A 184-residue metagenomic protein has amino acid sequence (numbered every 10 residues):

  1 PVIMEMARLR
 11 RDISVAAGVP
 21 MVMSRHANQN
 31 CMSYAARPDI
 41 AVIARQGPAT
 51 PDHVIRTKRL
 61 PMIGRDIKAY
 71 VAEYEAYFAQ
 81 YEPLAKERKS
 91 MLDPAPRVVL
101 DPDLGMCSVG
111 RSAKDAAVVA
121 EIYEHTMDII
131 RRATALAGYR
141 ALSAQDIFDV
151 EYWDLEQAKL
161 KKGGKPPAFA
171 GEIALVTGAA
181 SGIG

Functional and structural regions predicted by a protein language model:
P1-L175: Glycine-rich flexible loops
A180-S181: Conserved glycine-rich cofactor-binding loop
G184: N-terminal Rossmann-fold NAD(P) dinucleotide-binding loop
